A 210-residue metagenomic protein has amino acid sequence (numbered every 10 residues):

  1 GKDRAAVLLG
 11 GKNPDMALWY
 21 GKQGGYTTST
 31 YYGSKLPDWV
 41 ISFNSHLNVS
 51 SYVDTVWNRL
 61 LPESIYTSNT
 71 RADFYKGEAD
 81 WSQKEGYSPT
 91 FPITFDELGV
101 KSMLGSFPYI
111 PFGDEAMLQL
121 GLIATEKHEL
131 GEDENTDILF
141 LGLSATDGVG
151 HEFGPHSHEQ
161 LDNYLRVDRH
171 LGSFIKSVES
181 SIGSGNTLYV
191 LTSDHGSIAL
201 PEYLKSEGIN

Functional and structural regions predicted by a protein language model:
G1-N135, S144-H151: His/Asp/Glu-rich, glycine-adjacent segments that coordinate divalent cations and/or stabilize oxyanion chemistry on
Y20, G24, P37, I41-N58 (+2 more regions): Secreted, luminal/periplasmic, and some membrane-associated catalytic domains that remodel anionic oxygen-ester
K101-S102, R169, I182: N-terminal targeting/docking segments
P108, F112, H151-L165, V190: Alpha-helix capping and helix-loop boundary segments enriched in small/acidic/polar residues
G121, T136-A145, Q160-V178, T187-G196: Beta-strand elements within well-structured catalytic alpha/beta cores of enzymes that handle phosphate/sulfate esters
E134-T136, G208-I209: Short, surface-exposed loop and linker segments with low hydrophobicity and enrichment for Pro/Ser/Thr
